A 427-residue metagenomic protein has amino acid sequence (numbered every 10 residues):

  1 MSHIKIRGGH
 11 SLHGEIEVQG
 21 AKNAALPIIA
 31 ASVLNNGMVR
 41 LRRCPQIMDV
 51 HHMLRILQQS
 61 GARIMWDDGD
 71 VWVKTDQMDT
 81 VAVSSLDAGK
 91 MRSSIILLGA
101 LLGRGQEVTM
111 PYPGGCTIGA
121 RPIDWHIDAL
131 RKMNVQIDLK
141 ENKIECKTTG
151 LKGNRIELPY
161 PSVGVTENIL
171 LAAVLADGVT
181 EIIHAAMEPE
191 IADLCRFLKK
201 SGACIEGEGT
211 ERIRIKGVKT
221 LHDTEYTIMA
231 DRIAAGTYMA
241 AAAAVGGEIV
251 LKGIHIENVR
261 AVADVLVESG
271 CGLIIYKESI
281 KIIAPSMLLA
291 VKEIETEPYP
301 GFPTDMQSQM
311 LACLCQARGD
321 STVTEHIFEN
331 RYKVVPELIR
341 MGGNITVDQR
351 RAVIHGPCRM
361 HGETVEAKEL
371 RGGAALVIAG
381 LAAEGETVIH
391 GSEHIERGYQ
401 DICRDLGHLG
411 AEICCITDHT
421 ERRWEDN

Functional and structural regions predicted by a protein language model:
M1-N427: Short, structured segments at the rim of ligand-binding sites
